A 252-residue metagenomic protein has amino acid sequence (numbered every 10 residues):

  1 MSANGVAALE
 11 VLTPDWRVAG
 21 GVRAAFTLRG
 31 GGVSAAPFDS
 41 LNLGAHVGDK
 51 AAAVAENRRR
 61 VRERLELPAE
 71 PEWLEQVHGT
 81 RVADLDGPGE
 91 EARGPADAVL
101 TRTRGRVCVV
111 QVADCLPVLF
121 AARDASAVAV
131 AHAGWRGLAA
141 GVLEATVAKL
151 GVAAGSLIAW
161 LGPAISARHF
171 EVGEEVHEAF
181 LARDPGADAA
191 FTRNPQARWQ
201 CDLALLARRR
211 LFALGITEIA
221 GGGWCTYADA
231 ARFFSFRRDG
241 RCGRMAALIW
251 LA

Functional and structural regions predicted by a protein language model:
M1-A252: Active-site microenvironment for binding and transforming phosphate-containing groups
